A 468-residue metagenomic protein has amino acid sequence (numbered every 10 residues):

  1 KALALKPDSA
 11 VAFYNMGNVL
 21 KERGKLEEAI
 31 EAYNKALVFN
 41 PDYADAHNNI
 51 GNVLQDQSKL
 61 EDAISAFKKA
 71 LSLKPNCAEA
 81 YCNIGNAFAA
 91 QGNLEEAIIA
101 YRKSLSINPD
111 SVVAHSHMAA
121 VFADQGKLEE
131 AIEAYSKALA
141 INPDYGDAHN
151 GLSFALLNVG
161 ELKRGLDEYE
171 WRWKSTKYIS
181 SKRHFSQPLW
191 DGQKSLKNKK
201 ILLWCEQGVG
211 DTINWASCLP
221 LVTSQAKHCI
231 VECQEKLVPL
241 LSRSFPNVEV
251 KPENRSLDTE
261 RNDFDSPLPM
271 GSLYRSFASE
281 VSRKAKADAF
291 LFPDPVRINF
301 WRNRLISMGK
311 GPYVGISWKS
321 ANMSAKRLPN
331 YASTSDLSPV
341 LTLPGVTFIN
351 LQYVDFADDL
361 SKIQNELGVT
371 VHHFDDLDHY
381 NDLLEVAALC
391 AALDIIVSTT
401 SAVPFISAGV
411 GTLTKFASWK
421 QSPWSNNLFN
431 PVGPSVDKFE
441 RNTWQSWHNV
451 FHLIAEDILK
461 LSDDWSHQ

Functional and structural regions predicted by a protein language model:
K1-I396, T400-Q468: Alpha-helical solenoid repeat scaffolds of the TPR/TPR-like class and their adjacent stem/linker regions that mediate
